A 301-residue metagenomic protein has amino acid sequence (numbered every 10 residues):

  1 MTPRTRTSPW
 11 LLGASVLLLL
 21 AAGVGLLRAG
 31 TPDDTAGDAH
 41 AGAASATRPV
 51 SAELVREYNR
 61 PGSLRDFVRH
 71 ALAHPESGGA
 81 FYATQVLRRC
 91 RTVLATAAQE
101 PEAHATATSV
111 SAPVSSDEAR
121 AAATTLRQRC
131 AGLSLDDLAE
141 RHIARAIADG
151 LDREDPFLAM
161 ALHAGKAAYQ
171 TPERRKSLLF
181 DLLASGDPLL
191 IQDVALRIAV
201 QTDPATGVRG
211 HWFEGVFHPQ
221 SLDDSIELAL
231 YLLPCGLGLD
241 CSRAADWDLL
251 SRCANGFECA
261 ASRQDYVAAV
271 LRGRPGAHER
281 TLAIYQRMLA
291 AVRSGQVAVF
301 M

Functional and structural regions predicted by a protein language model:
T2-S15: N-terminal Sec-pathway targeting helices
L12-L26, A83: Hydrophobic membrane-insertion alpha-helices, especially the h-region of bacterial N-terminal signal peptides
A29-R48: Ser/Thr/Pro/Gly-rich low-complexity linker/stalk segments immediately outside membranes or between
P49-Y58, M160-A164: Alpha-helical segment of the N-proximal tetratricopeptide repeat
A52-R60, T96-Q99, A103: Long, acidic/serine-threonine-rich intrinsically disordered regions with weak helical/coil propensity that act as
N59-V68, E173-R175, W212-F217, D223: Short linear interaction motifs
L72-A80, L87-C90, L94, P101 (+6 more regions): Short helix-capping/linker turns of helical repeat alpha-solenoids
S242-R243, W247-M301: Terminal, low-structured helical/coil segments at or just beyond the last alpha-helical repeat
